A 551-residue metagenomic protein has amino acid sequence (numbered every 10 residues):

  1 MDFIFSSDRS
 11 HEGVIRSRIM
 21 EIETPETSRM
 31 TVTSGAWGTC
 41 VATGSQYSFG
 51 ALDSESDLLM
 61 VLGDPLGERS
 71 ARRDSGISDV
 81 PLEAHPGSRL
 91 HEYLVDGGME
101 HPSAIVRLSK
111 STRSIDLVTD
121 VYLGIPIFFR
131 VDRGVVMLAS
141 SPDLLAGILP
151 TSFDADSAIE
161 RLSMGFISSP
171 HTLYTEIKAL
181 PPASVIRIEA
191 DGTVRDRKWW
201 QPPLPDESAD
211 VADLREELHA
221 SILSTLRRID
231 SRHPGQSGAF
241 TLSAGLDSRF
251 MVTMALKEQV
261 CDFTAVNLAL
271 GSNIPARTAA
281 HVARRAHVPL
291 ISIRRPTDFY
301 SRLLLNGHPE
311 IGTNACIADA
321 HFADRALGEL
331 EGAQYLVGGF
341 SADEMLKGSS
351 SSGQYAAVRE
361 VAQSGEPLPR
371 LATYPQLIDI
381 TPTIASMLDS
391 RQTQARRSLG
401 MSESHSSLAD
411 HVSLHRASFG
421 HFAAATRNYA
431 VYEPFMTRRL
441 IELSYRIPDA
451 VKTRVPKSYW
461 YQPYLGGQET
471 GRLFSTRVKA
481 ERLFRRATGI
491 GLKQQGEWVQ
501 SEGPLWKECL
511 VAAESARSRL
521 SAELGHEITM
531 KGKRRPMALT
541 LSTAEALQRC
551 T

Functional and structural regions predicted by a protein language model:
M1-D298: Cysteine-centered catalytic environments shared across enzyme families
R9-G13, S114, G124, A190 (+6 more regions): ATP-dependent adenylate-handling active sites, centered on carboxylate activation for C-N bond formation
D74-P86, F484-G503, C509-L510: Charged, glycine/proline-rich intrinsically disordered loops and linkers
D96, L173, L399, H405-S406: Alpha-helix-centered segments that form part of catalytic cores
F153-A155, G467-T476: Short, surface-exposed acidic
L408-G420: Core structural elements
T476, A480-F484: Small-residue-rich helix-loop
E502-T551: Acidic, carboxylate-rich catalytic segments that either coordinate divalent cations
